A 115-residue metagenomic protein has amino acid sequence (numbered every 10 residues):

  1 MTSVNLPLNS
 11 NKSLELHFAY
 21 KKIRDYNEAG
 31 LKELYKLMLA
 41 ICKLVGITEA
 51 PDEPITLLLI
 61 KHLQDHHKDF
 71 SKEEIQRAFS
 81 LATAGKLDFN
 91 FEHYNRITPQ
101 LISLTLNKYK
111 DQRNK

Functional and structural regions predicted by a protein language model:
M1-K115: Charged interaction scaffolds used for protein-protein
